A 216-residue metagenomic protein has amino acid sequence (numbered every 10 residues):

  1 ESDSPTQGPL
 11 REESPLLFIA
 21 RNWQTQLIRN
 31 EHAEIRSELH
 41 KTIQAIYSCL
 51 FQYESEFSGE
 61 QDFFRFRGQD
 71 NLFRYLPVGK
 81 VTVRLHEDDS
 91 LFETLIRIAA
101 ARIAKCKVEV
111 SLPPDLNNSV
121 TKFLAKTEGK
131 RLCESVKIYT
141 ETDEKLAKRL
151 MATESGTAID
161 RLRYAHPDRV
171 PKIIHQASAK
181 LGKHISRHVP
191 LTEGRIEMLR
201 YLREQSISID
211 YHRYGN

Functional and structural regions predicted by a protein language model:
E1-L91, I103-N216: C-terminal segments
L95: Thiamine diphosphate
